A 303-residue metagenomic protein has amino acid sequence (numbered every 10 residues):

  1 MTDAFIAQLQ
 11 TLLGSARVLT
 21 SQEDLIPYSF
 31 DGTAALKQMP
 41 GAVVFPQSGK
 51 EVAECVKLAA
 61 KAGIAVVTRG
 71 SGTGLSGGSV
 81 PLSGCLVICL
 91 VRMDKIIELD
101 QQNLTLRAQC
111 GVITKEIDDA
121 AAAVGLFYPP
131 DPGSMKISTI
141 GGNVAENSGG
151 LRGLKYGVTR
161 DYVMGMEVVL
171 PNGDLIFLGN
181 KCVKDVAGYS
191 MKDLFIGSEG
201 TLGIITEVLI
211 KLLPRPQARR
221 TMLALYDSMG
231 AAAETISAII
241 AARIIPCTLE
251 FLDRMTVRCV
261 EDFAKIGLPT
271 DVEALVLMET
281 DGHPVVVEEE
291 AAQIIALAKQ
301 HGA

Functional and structural regions predicted by a protein language model:
M1-A303: Noncatalytic alpha-helical scaffold of FAD-dependent oxidoreductases
